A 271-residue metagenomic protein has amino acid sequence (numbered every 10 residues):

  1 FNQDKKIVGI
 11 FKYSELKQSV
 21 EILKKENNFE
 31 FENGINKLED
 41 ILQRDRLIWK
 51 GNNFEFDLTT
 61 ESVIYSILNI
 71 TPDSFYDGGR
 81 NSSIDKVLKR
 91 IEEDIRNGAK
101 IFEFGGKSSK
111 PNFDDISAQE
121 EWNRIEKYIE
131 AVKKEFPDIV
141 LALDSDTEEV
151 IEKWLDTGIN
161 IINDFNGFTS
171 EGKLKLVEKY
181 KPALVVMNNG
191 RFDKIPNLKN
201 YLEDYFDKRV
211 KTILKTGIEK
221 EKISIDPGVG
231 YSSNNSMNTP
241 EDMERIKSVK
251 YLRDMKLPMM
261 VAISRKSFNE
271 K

Functional and structural regions predicted by a protein language model:
F1, G9, Y13, K17-N69 (+1 more regions): N-terminal amphipathic alpha-helix/helix-capping segment at the start of soluble metabolic enzymes
F1-S14, G51, Y76-R90, S109-K134 (+5 more regions): Active-site-adjacent loop and "lid" segments of alpha/beta metabolic enzymes
L68, D94, G98, I162 (+2 more regions): Conserved, mostly hydrophobic/aromatic
K89-K107: Catalytic domains of carbohydrate-active enzymes, especially glycoside hydrolases
K100, N160, E219-E221: Short acidic/polar active-site loop segments enriched in Thr and Asp
D138, E219-S224: Short acidic capping loops at alpha-helix termini that bridge into adjacent secondary structure
V150, I223-P227: The catalytic core of metal-dependent phosphodiesterases that act on cyclic dinucleotides
